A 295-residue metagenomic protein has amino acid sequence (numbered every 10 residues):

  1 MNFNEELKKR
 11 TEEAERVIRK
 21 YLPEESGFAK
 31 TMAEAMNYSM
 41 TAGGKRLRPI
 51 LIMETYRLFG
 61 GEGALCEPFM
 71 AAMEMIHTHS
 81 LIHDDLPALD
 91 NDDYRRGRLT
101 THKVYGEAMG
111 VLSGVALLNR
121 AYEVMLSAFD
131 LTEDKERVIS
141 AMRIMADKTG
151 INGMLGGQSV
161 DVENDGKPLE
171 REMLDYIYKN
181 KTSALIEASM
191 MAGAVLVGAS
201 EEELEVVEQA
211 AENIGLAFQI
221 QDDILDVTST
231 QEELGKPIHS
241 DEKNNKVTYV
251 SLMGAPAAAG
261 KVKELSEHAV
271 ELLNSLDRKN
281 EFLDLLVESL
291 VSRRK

Functional and structural regions predicted by a protein language model:
M1-L22: N-terminal amphipathic/basic leader segments beginning at the initiator methionine
E12-E13, L22, S26-L273, R278-V291: Mg2+-dependent prenyl diphosphate-binding active-site environment of isoprenoid biosynthetic enzymes
